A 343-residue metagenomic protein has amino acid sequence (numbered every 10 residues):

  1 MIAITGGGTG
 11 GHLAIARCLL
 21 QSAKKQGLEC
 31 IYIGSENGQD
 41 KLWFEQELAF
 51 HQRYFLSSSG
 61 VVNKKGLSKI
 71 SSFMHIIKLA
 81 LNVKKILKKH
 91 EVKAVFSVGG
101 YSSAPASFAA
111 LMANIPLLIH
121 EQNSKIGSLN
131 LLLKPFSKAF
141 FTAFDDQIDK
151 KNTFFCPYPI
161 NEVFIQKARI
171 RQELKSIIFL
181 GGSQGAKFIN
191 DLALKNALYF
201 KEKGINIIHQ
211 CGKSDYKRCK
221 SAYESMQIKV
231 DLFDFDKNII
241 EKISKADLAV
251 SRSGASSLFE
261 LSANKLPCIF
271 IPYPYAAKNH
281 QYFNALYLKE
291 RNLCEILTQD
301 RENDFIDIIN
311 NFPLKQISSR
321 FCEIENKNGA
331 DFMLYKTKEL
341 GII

Functional and structural regions predicted by a protein language model:
M1-T9, A16: Nucleotide-activated donor-dependent transferases that construct or modify glycoconjugates
I4-G7, K24-M74, D215, T298-D300: Conserved nucleotide-sugar phosphate-binding/catalytic loop shared by glycosyltransferases and other
H12-A23: Short amphipathic alpha-helix
E29, F50-Q52, L111-K167: Active-site-proximal region of nucleotide-activated glycan assembly enzymes, centered on histidine/acidic-rich loops
G38-A49, A168-L248, Y282-A285, E290 (+1 more regions): Donor-nucleotide binding loops and adjacent catalytic segments primarily of GT-B fold Leloir glycosyltransferases
K65-A94: An amphipathic, basic-hydrophobic alpha-helix
V92-A94, S244-F259, L266: Acidic donor-binding loop of glycosyltransferase active sites
K315-K327: A short, well-ordered alpha-helix in the C-terminal region of glycosyltransferases
